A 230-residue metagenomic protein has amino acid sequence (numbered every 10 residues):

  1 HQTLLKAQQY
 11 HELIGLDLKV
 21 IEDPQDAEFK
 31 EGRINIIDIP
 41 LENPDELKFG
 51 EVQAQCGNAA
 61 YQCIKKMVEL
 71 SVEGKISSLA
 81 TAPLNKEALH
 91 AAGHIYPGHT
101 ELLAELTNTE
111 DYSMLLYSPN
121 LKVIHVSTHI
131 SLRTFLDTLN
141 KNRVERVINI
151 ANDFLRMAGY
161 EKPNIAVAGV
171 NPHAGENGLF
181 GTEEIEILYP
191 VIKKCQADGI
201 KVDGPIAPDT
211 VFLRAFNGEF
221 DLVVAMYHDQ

Functional and structural regions predicted by a protein language model:
H1-G98, V144-A166, V170-M226, Q230: Contiguous, glycine/small-aliphatic-enriched amphipathic segments in soluble metabolic enzymes
T3, L102, M114, V123-H125: Conserved hydrophobic/aromatic beta-strand scaffold that supports enzyme active sites
G32, L116-I124, I165: Mobile beta-alpha loop/short-helix "lid" or hinge segments that flank ligand
I36-D38, V123-H129, F135: Active-site-proximal beta-strand elements of phosphoester/diester hydrolases
I39-P44, S113, Y117-P119: Flexible glycine-/small-residue-enriched beta->alpha junction loops that bind anionic phosphate/pyrophosphate groups
A91-S118, Q196: Short, acidic/small-residue loops that bind anionic groups at enzyme active sites
E101-E110, I130-R156: Active-site glycine-rich loop that binds ribose-phosphate moieties when present
P119, H125-I130, G169-N171: Short, structured patches in soluble enzyme cores that scaffold and shape functional sites
